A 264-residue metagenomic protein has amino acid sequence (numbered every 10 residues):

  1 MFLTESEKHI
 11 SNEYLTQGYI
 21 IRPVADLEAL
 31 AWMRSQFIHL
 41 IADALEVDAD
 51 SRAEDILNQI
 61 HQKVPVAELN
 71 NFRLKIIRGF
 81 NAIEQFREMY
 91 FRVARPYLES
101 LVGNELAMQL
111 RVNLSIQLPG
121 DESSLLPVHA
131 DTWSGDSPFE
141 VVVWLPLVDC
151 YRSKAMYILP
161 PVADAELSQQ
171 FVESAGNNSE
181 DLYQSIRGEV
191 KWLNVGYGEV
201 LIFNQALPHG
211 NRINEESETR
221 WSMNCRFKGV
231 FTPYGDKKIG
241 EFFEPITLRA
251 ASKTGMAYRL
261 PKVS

Functional and structural regions predicted by a protein language model:
M1-L101, V263-S264: N-terminal auxiliary "cap/dimerization" subdomain that precedes the catalytic jelly-roll/cupin core of mononuclear
N104-N113: A short coil-to-beta-strand element that immediately follows conserved catalytic motifs
I116-D131, Q205-L207: Conserved short histidine dyad/triad with adjacent acidic residue
S123-N194: Catalytic core of non-heme Fe(II) oxygenases with the double-stranded beta-helix
V141, E199, W221: Residue-level detector of short, conserved catalytic/binding motifs and their immediate flanks
L147, L207, F227-G229: Short beta-strand segments enriched in hydrophobic/aromatic residues within well-folded beta-rich domains
V195-P208: Conserved metal-binding segment of the jelly-roll/cupin
R212-S264: Non-heme Fe(II)/2-oxoglutarate
